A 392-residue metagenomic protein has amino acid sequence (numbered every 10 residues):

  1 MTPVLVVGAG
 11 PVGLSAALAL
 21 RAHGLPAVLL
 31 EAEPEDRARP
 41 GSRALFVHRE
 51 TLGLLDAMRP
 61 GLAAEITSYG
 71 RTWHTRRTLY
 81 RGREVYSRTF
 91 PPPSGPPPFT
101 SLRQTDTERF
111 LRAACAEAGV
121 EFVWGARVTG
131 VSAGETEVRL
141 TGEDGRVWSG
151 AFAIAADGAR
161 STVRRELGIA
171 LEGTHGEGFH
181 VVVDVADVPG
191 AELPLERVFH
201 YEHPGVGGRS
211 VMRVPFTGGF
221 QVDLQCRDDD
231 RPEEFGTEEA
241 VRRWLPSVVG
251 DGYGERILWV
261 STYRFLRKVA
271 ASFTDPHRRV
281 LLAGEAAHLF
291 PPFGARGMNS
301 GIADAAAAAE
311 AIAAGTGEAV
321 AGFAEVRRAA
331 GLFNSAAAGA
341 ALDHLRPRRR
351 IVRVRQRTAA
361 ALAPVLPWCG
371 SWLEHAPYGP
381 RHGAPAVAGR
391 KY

Functional and structural regions predicted by a protein language model:
M1-V4: Extreme N-terminal starter segment of soluble prokaryotic enzymes
V7, W148-A159: Short hydrophobic core segments
G8-A19, L111, A155, I257 (+1 more regions): Conserved mid-domain beta->alpha element of the FAD-binding
R21-R43: Glycine-rich FAD pyrophosphate-binding loop
R39-A114: Active-site-adjacent segment of FAD-dependent monooxygenases/related oxidoreductases
A113, A156-T262: Conserved FAD-binding catalytic core of PHBH/FMO-like flavoproteins
W124-V138, T262: A conserved short coil-to-beta-strand element within the FAD-binding core of flavoproteins
E310-Y392: C-terminal helical "tail/cap" subdomain of flavin- and related membrane-associated enzymes
